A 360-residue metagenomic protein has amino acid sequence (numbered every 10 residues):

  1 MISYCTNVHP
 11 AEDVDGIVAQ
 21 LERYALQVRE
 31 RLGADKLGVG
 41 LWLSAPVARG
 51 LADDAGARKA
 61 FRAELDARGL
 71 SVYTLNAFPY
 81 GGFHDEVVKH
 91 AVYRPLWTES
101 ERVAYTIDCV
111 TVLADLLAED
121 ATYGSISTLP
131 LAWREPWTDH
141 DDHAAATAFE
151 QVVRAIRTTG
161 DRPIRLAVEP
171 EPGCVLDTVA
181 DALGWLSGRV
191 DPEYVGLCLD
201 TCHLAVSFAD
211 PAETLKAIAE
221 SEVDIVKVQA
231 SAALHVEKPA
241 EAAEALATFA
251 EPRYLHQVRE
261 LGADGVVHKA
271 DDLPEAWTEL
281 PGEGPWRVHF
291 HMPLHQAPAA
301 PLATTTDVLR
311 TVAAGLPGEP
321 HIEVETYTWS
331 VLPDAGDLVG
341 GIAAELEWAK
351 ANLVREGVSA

Functional and structural regions predicted by a protein language model:
M1-D115, A121-G124, A335-A360: N-terminal pre-domain/capping segments
I2-N7, D35-L41, V72-A77, T122-T128 (+5 more regions): Hydrophobic faces of well-ordered beta-strands that scaffold small-molecule active sites in alpha/beta enzyme cores
P10-A19, W42-A57, R134, G173-D177 (+4 more regions): Acidic-and-aromatic substrate-binding clefts and catalytic sites of carbohydrate-active enzymes
Q20-V28, A57-E64, C109, L113 (+6 more regions): A general structural detector for well-ordered alpha-helical segments in enzyme core domains, enriched
P79-K89, S127-P136, C202-F208, Q229-P252 (+2 more regions): Flexible glycine/acidic-rich beta-alpha junction loops that bind and position SAM and/or redox cofactors in anaerobic
E86-L197, V206: Active-site acidic/histidine proton-transfer and metal-coordination neighborhood in alpha/beta enzyme cores
I156-E279, E283, M292: Acidic/histidine-rich catalytic cores of soluble enzymes
P274-S359: Flexible, acidic glycine-rich loops studded with aromatic residues
